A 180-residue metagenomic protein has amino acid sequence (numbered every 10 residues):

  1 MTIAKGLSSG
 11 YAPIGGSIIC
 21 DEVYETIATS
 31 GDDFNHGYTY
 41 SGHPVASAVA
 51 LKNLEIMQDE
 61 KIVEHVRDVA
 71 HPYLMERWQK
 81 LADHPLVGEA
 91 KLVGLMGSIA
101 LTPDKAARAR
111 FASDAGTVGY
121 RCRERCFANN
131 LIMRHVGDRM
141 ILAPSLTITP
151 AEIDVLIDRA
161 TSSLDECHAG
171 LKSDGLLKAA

Functional and structural regions predicted by a protein language model:
M1-A180: Conserved N-terminal phosphate-binding loop of PLP-dependent enzymes in the Aspartate aminotransferase
